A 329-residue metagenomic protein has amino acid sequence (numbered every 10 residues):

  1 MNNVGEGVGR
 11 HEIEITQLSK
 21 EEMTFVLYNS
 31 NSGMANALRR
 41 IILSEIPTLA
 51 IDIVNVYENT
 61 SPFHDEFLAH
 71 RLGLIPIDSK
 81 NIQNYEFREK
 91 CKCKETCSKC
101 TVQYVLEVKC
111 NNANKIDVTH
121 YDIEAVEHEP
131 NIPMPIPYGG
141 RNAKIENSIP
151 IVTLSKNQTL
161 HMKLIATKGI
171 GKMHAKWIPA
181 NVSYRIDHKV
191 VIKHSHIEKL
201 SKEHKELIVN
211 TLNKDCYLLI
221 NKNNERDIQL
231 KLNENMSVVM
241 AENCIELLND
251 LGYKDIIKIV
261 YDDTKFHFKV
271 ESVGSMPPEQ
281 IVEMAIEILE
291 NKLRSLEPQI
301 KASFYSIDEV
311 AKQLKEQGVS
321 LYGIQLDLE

Functional and structural regions predicted by a protein language model:
M1-E329: Protein-protein interaction/assembly regions in multi-subunit complexes
